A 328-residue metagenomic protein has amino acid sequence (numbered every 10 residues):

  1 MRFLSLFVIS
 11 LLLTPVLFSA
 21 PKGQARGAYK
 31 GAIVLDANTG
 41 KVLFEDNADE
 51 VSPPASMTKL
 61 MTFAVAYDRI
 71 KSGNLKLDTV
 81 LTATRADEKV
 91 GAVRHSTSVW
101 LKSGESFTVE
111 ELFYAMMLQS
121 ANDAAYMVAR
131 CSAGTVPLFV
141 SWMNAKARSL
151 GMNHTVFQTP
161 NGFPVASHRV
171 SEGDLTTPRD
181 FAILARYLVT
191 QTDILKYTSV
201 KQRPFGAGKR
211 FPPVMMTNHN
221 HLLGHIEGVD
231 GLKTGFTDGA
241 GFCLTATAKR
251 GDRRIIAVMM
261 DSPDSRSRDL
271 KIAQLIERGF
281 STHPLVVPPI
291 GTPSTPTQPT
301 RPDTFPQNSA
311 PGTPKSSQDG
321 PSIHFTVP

Functional and structural regions predicted by a protein language model:
S5-V16: Bacterial N-terminal signal peptides
F7-V8, R69, D123, L188 (+2 more regions): Generic hydrophobic alpha-helical segments
T14, P53, K71, F280-H283 (+1 more regions): Hydrophobic alpha-helical membrane context
T14-P15, S19, T295: Solvent-exposed, well-ordered amphipathic alpha-helical segments that flank/support binding or catalytic loops
F18-R179: Active-site-adjacent loops and short helices of periplasmic peptidoglycan-processing enzymes
R26-Y29, G104, G134-V327: Penicillin-recognizing serine hydrolase domain
